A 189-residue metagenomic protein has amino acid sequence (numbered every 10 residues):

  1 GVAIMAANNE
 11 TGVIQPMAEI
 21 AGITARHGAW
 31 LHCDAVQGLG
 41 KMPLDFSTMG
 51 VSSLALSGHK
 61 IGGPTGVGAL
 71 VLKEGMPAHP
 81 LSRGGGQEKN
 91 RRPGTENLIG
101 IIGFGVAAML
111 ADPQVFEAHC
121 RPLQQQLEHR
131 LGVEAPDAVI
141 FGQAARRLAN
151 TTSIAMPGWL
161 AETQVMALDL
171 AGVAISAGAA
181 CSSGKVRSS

Functional and structural regions predicted by a protein language model:
G1-S189: Pyridoxal 5′-phosphate
